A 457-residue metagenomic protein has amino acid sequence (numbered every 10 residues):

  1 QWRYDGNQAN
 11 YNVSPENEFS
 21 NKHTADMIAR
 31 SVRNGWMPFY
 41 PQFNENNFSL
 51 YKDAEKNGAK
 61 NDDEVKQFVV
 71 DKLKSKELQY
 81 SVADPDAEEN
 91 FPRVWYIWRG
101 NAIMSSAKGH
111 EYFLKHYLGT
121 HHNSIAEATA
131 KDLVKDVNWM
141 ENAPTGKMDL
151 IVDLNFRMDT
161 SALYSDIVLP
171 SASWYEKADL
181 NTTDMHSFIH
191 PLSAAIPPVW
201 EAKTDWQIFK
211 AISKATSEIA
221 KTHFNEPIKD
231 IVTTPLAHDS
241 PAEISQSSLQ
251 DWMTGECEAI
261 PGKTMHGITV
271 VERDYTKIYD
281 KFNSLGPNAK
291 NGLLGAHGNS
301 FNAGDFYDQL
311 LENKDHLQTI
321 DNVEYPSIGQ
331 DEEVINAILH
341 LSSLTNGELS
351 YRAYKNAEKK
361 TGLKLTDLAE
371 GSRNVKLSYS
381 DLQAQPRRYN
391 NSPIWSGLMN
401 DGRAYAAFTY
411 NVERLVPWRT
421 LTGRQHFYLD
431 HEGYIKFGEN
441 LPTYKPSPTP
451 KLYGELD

Functional and structural regions predicted by a protein language model:
Q1-E201, Q246-D457: A cross-kingdom feature strongest in bacterial/archaeal respiratory oxidoreductases
F113, D205-I208: Stable alpha-helical elements in mature extracytoplasmic
A128, T222-K229: Flexible, glycine/charged-enriched surface loops at secondary-structure junctions
D205, S217, T233-L236: Charged alpha-helix within mobile-element recombinases
Q207-T222: Non-catalytic, well-ordered alpha-helical segments in soluble enzyme domains
E226-S240: A glycine-rich phosphate-binding loop feature that marks nucleotide/adenosyl-phosphate handling sites
D239-S247: C-terminal segments that line or cap access tunnels to active or ligand-binding sites in enzymes and enzyme-associated
